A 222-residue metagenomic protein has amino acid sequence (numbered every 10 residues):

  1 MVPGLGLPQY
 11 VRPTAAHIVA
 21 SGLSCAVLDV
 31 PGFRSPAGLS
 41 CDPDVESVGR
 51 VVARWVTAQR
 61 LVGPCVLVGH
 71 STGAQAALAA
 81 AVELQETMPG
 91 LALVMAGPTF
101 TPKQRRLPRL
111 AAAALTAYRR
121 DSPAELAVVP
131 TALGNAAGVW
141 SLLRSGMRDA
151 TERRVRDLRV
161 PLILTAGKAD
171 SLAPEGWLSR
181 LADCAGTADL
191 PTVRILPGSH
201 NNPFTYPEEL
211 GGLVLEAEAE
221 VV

Functional and structural regions predicted by a protein language model:
M1-S35: Conserved HGGG/HGGXW glycine-rich cap/lid loop of the alpha/beta-hydrolase fold
T14, V160, P174-D183: Short alpha-helix in the alpha/beta-hydrolase fold that links the catalytic acid
S24-V66: Active-site loop/oxyanion-hole signature of alpha/beta-hydrolase fold enzymes
Q75-E83, M88-R120: Flexible "cap/lid" loop of the alpha/beta hydrolase fold
E125-R153: Hydrophobic, aromatic-rich cap/lid helix
D157-L158, L164-A166, D170: Short beta-strand/loop motif that positions the catalytic acidic residue of the alpha/beta-hydrolase fold
D183-N201: Catalytic histidine neighborhood in serine/cysteine hydrolases with alpha/beta-hydrolase-type architecture
G198-G211: Catalytic histidine-centered segment of alpha/beta-hydrolase-like enzymes
